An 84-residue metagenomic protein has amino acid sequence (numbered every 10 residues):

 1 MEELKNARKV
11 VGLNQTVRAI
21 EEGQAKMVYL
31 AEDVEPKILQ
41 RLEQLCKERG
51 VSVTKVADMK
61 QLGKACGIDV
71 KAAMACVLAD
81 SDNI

Functional and structural regions predicted by a protein language model:
M1-A25, E35: Ribosome large-subunit tunnel/peptidyl-transferase-proximal elements
K5, A31-E32, V51: Glycine- and other small-residue-rich loops at beta-strand/loop junctions that grip anionic moieties
R18, Q40, K64: Alpha-helical elements of the RecA-like P-loop NTPase motor core of helicases
E21-Q24, E43, K47, G67: Signal for well-folded cores of large energy- and translation-related assemblies
P36-I38, E43-Q61: Amphipathic, hydrophobic secondary-structure cores in small proteins
S52-I84: C-terminal structural segments of small proteins and small subunits
